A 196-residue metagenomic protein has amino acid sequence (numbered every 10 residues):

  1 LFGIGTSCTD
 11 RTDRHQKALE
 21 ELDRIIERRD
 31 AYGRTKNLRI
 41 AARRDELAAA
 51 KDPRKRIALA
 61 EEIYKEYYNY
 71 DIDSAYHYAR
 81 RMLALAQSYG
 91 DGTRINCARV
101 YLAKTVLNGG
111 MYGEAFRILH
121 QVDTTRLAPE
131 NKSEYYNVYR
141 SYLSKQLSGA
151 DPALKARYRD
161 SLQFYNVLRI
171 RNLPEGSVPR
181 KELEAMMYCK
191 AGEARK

Functional and structural regions predicted by a protein language model:
F2-K196: A "functional boundary" signal
